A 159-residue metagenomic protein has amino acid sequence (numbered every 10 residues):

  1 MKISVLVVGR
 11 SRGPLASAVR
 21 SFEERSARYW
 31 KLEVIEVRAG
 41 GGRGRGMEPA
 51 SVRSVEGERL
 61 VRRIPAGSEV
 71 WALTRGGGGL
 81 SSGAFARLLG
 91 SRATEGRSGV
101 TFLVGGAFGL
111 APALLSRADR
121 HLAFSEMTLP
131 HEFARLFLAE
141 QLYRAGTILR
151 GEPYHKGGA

Functional and structural regions predicted by a protein language model:
M1-S26: N-terminal beta1-alpha1 ligand-phosphate binding loop
L6, I35, W71, R120-L122: Hydrophobic/aromatic beta-strand patches that form the interior of the parallel beta-sheet core in alpha/beta enzyme
L15-S17, S81-G83, A111-L114, F133: Short glycine-/acidic-enriched loop or helix-start segments at secondary-structure transitions that form or flank
A16-E23, S54-G57, P112: Short, surface-exposed alpha-helical segments at coil->helix boundaries
A18, F22, L88-E95, R117: Catalytic-core regions built around general acid/base machinery
K31-L32, E36-T101: S-adenosyl-L-methionine/SAH cofactor-binding core of RNA-modifying enzymes
G105: Rossmann-fold NAD(P)-binding glycine/threonine-rich loop
P112-G158: Structured adenosyl-cofactor binding patch, chiefly the S-adenosyl-L-methionine
